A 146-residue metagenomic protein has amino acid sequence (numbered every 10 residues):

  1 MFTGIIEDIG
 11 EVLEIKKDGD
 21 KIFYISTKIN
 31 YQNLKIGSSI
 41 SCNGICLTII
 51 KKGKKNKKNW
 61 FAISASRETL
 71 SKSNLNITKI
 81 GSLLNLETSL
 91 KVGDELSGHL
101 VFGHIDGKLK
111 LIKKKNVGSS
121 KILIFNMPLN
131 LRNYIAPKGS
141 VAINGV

Functional and structural regions predicted by a protein language model:
M1-V146: Conserved loop->alpha-helix
